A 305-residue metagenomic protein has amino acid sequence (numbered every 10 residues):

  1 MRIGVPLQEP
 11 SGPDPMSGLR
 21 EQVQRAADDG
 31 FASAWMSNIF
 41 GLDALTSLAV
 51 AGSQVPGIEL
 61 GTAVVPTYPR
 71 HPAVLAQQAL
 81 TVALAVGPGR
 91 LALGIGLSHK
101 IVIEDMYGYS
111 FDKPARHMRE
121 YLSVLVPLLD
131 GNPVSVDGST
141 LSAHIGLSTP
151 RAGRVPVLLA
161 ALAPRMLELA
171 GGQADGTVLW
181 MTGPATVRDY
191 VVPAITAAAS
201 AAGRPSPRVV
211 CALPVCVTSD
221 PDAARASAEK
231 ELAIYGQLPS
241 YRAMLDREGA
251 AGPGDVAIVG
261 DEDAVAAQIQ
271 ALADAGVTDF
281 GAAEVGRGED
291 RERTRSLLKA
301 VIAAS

Functional and structural regions predicted by a protein language model:
M1-S305: Active-site-adjacent structural elements that line small-molecule/cofactor binding pockets in enzymes
